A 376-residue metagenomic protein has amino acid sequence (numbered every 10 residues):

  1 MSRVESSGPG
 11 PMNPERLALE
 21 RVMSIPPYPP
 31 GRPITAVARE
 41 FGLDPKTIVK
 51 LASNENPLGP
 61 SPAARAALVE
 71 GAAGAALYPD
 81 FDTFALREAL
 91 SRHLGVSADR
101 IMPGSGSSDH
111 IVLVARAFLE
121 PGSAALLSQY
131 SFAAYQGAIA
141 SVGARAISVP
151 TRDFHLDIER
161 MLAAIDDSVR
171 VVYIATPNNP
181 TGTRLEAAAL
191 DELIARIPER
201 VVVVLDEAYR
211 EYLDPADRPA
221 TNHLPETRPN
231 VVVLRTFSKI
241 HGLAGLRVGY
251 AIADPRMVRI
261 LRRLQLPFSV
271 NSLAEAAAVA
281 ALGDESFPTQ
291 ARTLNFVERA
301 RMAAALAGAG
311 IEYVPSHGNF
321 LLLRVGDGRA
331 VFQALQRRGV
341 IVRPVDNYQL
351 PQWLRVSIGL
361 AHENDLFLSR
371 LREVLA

Functional and structural regions predicted by a protein language model:
M1-R3, A188, A334-R338, R343 (+1 more regions): PLP-dependent enzyme catalytic core of the Aspartate aminotransferase-like
P9-S108, L113: N-terminal small-domain helix-loop-helix segment of the aminotransferase-like
K46-T47, S97-I101, P121-A124, S168 (+3 more regions): Short acidic capping loops at alpha-helix termini that bridge into adjacent secondary structure
S61, N230-V314: PLP-dependent aminotransferase class I/II
A117-I174: PLP-dependent aminotransferase-like
A140, L156-S168, P180-V203, E207-I240: Active-site pre-lysine segment of PLP-dependent enzymes
F296, A300, A304-R338, L354: Conserved PLP-binding catalytic core of the aspartate aminotransferase-like
